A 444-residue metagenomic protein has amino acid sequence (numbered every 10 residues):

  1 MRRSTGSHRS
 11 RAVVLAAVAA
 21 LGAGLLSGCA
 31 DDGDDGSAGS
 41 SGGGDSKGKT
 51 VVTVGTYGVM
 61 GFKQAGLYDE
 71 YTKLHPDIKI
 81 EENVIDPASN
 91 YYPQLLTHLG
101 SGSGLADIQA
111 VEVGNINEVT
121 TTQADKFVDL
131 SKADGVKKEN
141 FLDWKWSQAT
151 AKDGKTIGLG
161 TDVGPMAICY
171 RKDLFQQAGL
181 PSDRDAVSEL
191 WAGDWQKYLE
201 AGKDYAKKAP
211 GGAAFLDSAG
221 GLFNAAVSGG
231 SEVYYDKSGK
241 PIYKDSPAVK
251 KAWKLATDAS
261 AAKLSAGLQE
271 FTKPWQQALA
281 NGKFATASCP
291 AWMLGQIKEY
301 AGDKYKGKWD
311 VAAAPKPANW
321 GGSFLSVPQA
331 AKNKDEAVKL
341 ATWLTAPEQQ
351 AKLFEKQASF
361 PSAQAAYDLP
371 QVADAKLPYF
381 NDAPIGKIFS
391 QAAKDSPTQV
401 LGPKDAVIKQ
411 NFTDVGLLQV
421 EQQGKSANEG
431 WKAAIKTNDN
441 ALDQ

Functional and structural regions predicted by a protein language model:
R2-N117, G135, S182, K332-E336 (+3 more regions): Conserved N-terminal structural module of periplasmic/extracytoplasmic solute-binding proteins
V84-Q94, V113-G114, W191-K197, G267-N281: Short helix-initiation/N-cap motifs at beta->coil->alpha
E112-A167, K306-D310, K376: Hinge/lid segment of periplasmic solute-binding proteins
E118-T122, W146-A186, D217-S238, W320-S326 (+1 more regions): Periplasmic solute-binding protein
S131-F141, D185-A192, E232-K251, E299-K304 (+3 more regions): Short, solvent-exposed loop/beta-turn-alpha elements that line the ligand-binding surface or hinge of extracytoplasmic
L199-G202, G239-Q269: Glycine-centered hinge/linker elements that transmit conformational signals in sensory and ligand-binding systems
A261, Y300-S362: Extracytoplasmic/periplasmic substrate-recognition and gating elements
F380-A434: C-terminal capping/gating helix-and-loop segments adjacent to ligand/active sites or protein-protein/ligand interfaces
